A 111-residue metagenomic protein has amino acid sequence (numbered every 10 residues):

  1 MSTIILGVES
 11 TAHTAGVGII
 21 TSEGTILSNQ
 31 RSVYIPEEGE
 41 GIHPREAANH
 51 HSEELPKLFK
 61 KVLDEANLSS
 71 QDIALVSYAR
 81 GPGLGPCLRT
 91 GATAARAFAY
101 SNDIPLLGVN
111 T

Functional and structural regions predicted by a protein language model:
S2-P82, R89, V109-N110: N-terminal beta-alpha supersecondary unit
Y78-D103: Short Gly/Thr/Asp-enriched flexible loops that form oxyanion-binding sites at enzyme active sites
